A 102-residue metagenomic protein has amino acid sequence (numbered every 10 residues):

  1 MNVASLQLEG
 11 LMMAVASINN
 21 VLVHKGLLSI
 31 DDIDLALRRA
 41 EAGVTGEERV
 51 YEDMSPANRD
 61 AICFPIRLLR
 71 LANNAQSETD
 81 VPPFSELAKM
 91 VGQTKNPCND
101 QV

Functional and structural regions predicted by a protein language model:
M1-R38, G43, N73-N74, Q93: Long, leucine- and charge-enriched amphipathic alpha-helices that form heptad-repeat coiled-coil/leucine-zipper-like
L37-V102: Low-complexity intrinsically disordered segments
